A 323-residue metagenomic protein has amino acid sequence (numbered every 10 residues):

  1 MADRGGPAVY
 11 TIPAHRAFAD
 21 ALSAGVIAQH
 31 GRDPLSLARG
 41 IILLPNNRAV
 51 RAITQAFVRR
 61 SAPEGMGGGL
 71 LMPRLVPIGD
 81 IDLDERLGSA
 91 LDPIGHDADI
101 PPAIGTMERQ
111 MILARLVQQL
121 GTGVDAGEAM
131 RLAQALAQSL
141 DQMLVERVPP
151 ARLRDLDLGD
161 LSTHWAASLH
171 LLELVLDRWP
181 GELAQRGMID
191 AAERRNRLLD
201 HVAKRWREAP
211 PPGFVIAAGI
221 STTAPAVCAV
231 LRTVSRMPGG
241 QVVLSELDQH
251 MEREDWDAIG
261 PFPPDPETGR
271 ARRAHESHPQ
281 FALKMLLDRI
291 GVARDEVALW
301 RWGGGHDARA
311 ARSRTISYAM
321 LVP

Functional and structural regions predicted by a protein language model:
M1-P323: Nucleic acid-machinery interaction/catalytic patches
